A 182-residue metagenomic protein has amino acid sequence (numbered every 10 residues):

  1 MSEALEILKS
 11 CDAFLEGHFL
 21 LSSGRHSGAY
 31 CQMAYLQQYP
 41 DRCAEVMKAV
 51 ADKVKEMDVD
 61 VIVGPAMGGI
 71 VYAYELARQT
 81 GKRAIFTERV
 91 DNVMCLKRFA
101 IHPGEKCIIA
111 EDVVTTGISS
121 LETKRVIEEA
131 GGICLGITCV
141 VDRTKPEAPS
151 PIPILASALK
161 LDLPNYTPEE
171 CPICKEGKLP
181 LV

Functional and structural regions predicted by a protein language model:
M1-V182: PRPP-associated nucleotide enzymes
